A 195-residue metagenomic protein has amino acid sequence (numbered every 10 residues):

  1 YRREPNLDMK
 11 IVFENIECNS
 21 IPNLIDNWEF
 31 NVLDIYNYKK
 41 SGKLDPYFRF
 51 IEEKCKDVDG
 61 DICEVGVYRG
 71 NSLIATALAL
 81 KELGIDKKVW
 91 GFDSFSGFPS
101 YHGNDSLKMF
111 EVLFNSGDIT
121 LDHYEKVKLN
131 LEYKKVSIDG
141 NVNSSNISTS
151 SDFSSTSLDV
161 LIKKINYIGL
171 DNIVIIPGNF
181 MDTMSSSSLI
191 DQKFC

Functional and structural regions predicted by a protein language model:
Y1-E17: Boundary detector for helix-to-coil junctions that initiate low-complexity/charged tails
V12-S41, F48-C195: S-adenosylmethionine/decaboxylated-SAM
